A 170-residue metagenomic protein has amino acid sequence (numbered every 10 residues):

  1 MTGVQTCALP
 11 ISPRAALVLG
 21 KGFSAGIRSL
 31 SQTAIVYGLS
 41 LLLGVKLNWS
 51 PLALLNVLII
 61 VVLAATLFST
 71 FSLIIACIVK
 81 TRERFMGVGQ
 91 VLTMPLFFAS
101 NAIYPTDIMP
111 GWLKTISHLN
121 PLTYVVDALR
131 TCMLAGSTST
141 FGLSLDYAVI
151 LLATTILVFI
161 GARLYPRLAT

Functional and structural regions predicted by a protein language model:
M1-L9: Short, small-residue-biased leader/transition segments that mark boundaries at the very start of proteins
A8-S12, L43, V79-K80, Y104 (+2 more regions): Short helix-loop-helix connector
I11, I75, A99: Residue-level signature of catalytic and energy-coupling elements of molecular machines, predominantly ATP/GTP-dependent
R14, V18-Q90, S137-A162: Alpha-helical transmembrane segments and their short interhelical loops
N48, F97-T155: Membrane-interfacial helix-loop-helix junctions in multi-pass membrane proteins
G89-L92, S117-L119: Central hydrophobic cores of alpha-helical transmembrane segments in multi-pass integral membrane proteins
L164-T170: Short cytosolic juxtamembrane segments of multi-pass membrane proteins
